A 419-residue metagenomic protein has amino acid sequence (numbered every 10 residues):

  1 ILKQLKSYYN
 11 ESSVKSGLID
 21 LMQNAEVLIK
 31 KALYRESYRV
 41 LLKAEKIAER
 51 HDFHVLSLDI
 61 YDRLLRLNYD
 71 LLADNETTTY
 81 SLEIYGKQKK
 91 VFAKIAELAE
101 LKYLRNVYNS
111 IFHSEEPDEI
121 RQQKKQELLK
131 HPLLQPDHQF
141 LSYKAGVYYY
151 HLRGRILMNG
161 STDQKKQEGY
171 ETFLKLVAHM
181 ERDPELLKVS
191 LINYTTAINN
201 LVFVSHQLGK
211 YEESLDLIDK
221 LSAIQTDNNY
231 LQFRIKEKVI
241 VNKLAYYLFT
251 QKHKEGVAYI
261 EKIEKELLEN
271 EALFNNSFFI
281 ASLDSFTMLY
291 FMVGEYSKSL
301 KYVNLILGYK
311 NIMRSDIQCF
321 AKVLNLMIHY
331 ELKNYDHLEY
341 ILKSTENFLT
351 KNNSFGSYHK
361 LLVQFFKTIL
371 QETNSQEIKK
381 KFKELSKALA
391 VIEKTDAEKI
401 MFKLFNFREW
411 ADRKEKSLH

Functional and structural regions predicted by a protein language model:
I1-S142, L362-F365, L370-H419: Flexible inter-repeat linkers and adjacent short helices within tandem amphipathic alpha-helical repeat scaffolds
S16-I19, Q23-E26, L56-D59, R63 (+8 more regions): "A position-specific structural signal for the A-helix of alpha-solenoid helical repeats
Y34, H54, D74, D163-K166 (+4 more regions): TPR-repeat structural position
L42-R50, E83-A93, Q126-H138, Y170-E185 (+5 more regions): Amphipathic alpha-helical segments of tetratricopeptide repeats
D52-D59, I95-L101, D137-G146, D183-T196 (+5 more regions): Alpha-solenoid helical repeat architecture
T78, A99-D216: Alpha-solenoid helical-repeat scaffolds
